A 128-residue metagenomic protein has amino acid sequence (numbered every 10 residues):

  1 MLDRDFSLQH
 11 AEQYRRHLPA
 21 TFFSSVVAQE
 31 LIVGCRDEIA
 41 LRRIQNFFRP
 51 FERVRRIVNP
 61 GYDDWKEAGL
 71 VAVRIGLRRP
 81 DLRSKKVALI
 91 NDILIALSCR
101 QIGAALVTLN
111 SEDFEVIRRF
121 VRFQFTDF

Functional and structural regions predicted by a protein language model:
M1-S24, V33-R49: Short, well-structured N-terminal submotif of metal-dependent ribonuclease cores
R4-D5, G34, V71, I117-V121: Residue-level signal for well-ordered alpha-helical positions
S24, A28, L41-I44, W65-A68 (+1 more regions): A general structural signal for well-ordered alpha-helical segments in protein cores
A28-L31, D64, E112-F114: Short, solvent-exposed loop/turn segments at secondary-structure junctions
E38-R42, I75-G76, F123-D127: Short, hinge-like loop/turn segments at secondary-structure boundaries
F47-N59: N-terminal-biased segments
R56-A105, L109: Active-site neighborhoods of divalent-metal-dependent phosphate/nucleic-acid chemistry enzymes
A96-F128: Acidic, PIN/NYN-like endoribonuclease modules and their adjacent C-terminal/linker elements
